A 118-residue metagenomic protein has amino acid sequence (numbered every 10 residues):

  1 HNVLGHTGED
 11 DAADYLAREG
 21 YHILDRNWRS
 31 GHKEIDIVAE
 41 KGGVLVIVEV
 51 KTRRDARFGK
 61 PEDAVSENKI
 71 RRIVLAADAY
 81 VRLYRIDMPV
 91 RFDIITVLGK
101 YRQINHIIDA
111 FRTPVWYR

Functional and structural regions predicted by a protein language model:
H1-R26: Acidic-basic catalytic patches of nuclease active cores, encompassing PD-(D/E)XK and other metal-cofactor nuclease
L16, I35-A56, K60-P61, V65 (+1 more regions): Conserved catalytic cores of phosphodiester-cleaving nucleases, focusing on short active-site segments
W28-S30, G43, T52, T96: Short, glycine/acidic-enriched loop or turn micro-motifs at the edges of active sites
S30-K33, Y101: Short acidic/glycine-enriched loop/turn segments that link adjacent beta-strands
K33, V44-V46, D93, N105: Protein kinase-like catalytic core scaffold
R57-V90: Mid-chain, well-packed structural core segment of small domains
L83-R118: Domain-level recognition of nuclease-like catalytic cores that cleave nucleotide substrates
